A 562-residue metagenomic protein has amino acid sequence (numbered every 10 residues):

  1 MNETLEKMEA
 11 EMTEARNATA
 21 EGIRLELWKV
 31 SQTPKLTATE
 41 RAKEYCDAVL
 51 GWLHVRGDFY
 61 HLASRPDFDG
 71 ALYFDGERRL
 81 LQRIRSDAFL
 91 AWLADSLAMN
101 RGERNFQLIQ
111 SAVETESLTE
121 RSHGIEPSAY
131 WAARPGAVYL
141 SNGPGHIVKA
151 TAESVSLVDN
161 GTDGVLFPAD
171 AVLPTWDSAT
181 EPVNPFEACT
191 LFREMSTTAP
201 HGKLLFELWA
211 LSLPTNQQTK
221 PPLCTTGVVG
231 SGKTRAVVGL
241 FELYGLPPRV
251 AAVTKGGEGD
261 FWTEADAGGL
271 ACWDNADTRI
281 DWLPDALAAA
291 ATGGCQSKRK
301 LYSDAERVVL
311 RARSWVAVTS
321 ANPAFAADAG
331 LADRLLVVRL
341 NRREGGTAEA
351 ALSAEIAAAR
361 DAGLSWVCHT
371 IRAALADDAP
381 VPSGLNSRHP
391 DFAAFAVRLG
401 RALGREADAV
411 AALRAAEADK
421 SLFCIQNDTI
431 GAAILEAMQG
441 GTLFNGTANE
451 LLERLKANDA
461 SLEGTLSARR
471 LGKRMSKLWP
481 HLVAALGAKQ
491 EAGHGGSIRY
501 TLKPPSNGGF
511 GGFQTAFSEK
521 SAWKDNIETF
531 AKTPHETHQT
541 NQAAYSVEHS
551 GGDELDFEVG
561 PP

Functional and structural regions predicted by a protein language model:
T37-E44, A48, W52-S96, P168-A169 (+4 more regions): DNA transaction DNA-binding modules
L72, S154-A267, P380: P-loop NTPase catalytic core of nucleic-acid-dependent motor ATPases
G76-H201, A324-F325: Segments of Walker-type
G245, P284-V308: Conserved catalytic/switch belt of AAA+ P-loop NTPases
F261-E264, K300-T319: AAA+/SF3 P-loop NTPase mechanochemical coupling elements
L270-A291, N322-A332: Conserved AAA+/SF3 P-loop NTPase catalytic/coupling segment centered on the Walker-B
W273, R299, R313-S320, V337-V338 (+1 more regions): Structural recognition of the conserved hydrophobic beta-strand(s) that form the central parallel beta-sheet of P-loop
A326-E344: A short helix-turn-beta junction within AAA+ P-loop NTPase domains corresponding to the substrate/partner-engaging
